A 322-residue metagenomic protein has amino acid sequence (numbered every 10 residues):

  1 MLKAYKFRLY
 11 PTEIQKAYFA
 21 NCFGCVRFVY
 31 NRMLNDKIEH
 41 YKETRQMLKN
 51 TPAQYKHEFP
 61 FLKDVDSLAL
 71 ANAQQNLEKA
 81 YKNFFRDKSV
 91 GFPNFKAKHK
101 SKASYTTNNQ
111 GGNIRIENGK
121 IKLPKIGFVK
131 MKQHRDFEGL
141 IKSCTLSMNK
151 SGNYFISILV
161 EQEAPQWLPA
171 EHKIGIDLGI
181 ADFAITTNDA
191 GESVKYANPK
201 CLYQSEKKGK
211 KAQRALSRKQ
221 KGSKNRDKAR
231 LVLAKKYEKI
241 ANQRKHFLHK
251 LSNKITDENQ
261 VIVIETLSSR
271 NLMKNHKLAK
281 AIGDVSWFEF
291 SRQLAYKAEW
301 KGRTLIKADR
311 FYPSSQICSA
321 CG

Functional and structural regions predicted by a protein language model:
M1-N72: Gly/serine-rich nucleotide phosphate-binding loop at the start of the catalytic core of nucleotide/ADP-ribose-handling
L2, Y105-T107, F137-L140, P169 (+2 more regions): Short solvent-exposed loop/turn micro-motifs enriched in small/polar/acidic residues
A4-R8, F128, S143, K173: Well-ordered beta-strand positions in beta-sheet-rich domains
F7-L9, V129-Q133, Y196: Generic detection of short hydrophobic beta-strand segments and adjacent strand-loop junctions
N50-N149: Acidic carboxylate diad motif detector
K150-G322: Positively charged, helix-rich recognition surfaces that bind polyanionic ligands
